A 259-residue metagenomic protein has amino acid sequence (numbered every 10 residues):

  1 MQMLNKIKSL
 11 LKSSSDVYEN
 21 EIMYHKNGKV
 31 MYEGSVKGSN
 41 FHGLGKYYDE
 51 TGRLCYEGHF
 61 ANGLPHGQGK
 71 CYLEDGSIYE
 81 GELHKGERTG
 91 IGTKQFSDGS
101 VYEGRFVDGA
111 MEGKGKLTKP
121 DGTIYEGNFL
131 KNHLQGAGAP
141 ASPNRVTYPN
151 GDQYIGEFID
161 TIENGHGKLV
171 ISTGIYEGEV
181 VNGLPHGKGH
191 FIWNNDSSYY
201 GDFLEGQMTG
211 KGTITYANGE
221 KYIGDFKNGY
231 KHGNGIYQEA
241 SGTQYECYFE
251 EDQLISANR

Functional and structural regions predicted by a protein language model:
M1-R259: Glycine/tyrosine- and acidic-biased, solvent-exposed loop/turn segments at the edges of beta-strands
